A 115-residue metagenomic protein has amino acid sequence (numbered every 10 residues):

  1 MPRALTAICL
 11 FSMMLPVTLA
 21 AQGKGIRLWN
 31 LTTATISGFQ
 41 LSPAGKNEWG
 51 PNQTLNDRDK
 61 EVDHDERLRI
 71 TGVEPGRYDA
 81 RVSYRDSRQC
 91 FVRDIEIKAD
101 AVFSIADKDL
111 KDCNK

Functional and structural regions predicted by a protein language model:
A7-P16: Bacterial N-terminal signal peptides
V17-A21: Sec/Tat signal peptide C-region and signal peptidase I cleavage site
Q22-I26, E66: Structural beta-strand segments of beta-rich domains
L28-T33: Asparagine-centered strand-capping/turn motif at beta-strand->loop junctions
A34-G38: Short acidic/proline- and small/hydrophobic-mixed sequence motifs that coincide with surface turns and coil-to-beta
W49-E74: Intrinsically disordered, low-complexity Pro/Gly/Ser/Thr-rich segments with frequent PxxP/GP/PP motifs and embedded
Y78-A80: A short tyrosine-centered beta-strand micro-motif
S83-N114: Structured interaction patches on ligand/partner-binding surfaces of diverse proteins
